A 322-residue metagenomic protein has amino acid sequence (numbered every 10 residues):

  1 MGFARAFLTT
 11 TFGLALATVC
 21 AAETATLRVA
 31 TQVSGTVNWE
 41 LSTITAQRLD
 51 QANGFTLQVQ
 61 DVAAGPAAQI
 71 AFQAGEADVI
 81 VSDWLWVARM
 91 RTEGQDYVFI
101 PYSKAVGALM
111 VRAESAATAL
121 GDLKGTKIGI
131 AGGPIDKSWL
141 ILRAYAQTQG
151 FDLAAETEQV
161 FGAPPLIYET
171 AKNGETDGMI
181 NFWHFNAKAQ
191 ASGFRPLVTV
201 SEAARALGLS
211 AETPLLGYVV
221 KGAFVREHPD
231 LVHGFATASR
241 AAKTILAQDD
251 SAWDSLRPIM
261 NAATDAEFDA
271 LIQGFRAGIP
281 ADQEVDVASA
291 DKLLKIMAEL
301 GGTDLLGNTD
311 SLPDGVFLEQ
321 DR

Functional and structural regions predicted by a protein language model:
M1-A6: Positively charged n-region of N-terminal signal peptides that target proteins for export
F7-A17: Bacterial N-terminal signal peptides
E23-D152, E158-F161, N173, D177-W183 (+1 more regions): Short, glycine-/small- and polar/acidic-enriched structural segments that line small-molecule recognition paths
R48, A52, S201-A211, A277-V287: Short, solvent-exposed loop/beta-turn-alpha elements that line the ligand-binding surface or hinge of extracytoplasmic
A63-P66, V81, G132-K137, P165 (+4 more regions): Soluble non-cytosolic domains of exported or imported proteins
L85, P165-R257: Pocket-lining segment of extracytoplasmic ligand-binding domains
V225-T303: Secondary-structure end/capping motifs
D291-R322: Conserved C-terminal helix/tail region of periplasmic/extracytoplasmic solute-binding proteins
